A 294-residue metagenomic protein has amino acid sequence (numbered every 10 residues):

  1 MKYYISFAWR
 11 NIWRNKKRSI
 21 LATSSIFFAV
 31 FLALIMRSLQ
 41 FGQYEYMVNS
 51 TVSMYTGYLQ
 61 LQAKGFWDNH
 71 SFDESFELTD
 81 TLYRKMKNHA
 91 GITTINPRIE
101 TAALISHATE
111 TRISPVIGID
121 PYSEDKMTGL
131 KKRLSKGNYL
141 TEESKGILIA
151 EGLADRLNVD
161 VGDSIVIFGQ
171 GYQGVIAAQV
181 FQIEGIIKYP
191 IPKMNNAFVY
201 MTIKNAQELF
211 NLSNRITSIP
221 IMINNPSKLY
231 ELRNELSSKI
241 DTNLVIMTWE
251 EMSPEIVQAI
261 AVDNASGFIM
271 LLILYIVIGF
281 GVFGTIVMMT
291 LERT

Functional and structural regions predicted by a protein language model:
M1-S6, I246: Short, membrane-interfacial amphipathic segments enriched in basic
K16-Q43, A261-T294: Hydrophobic alpha-helical transmembrane segments of multi-pass inner-membrane transport and secretion
R37-P115, K136-E143, S238: Hydrophobic, regular-secondary-structure patches
H70-E77, S106-A108, I113, E124-G129 (+6 more regions): Solvent-exposed, non-transmembrane alpha-helical starts
A90-T93, S114, F181-G185, L244 (+1 more regions): Small-residue-enriched segments and motifs
I99, R112-I119, R133-K204: Hydrophobic secondary-structure segments that place a key small or acidic residue at a functional site
G171-G267: Mechanotransmission and gating elements of multispan inner-membrane complexes involved in transport and envelope
